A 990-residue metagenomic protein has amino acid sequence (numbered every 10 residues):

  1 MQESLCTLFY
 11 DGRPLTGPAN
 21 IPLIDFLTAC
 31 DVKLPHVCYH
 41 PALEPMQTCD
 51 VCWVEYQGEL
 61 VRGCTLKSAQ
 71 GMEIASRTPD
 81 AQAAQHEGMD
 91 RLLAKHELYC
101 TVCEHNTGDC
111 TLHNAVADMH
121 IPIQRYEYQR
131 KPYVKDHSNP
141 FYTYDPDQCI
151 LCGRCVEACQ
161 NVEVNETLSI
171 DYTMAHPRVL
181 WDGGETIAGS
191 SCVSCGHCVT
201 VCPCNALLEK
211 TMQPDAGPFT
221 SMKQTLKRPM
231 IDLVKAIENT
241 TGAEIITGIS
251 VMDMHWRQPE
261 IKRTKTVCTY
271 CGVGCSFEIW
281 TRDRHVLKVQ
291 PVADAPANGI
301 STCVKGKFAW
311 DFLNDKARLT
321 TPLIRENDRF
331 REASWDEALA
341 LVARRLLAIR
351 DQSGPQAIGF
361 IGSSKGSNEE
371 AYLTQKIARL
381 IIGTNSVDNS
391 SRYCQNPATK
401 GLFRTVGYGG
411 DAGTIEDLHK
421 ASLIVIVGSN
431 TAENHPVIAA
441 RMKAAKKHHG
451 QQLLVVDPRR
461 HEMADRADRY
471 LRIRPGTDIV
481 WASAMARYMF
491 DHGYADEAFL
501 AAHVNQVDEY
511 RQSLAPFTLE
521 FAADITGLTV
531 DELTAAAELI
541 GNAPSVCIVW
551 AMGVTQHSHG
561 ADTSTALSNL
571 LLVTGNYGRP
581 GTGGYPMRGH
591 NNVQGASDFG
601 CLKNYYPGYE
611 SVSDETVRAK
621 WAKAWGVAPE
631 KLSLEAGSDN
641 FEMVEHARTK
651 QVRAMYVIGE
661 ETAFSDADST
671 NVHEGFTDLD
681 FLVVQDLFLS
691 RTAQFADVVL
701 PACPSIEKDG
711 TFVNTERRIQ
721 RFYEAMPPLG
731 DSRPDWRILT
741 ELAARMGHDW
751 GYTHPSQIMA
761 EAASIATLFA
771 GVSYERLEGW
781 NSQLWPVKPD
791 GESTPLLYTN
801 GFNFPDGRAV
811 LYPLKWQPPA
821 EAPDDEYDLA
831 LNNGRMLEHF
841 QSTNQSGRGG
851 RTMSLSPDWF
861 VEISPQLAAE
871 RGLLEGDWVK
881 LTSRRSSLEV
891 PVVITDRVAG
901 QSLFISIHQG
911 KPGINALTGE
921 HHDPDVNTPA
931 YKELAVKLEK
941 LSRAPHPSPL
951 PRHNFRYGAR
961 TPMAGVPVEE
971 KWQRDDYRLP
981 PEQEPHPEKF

Functional and structural regions predicted by a protein language model:
Q2-N20, T28, E55, G71-K95 (+8 more regions): N-terminal export/assembly segments and adjacent metallocofactor-ligating motifs of anaerobic energy-metabolism
L15-R62, L66-Q70: N-terminal cofactor/phosphate-binding cores enriched in small/glycine residues, especially glycine-rich loops such as
L98-Q129, R325-E332, H492-V530, P607-L632 (+5 more regions): N-terminal leader/propeptide and maturation segments of large enzyme subunits in energy/redox metabolism and hydrolases
H105-N106, H176, P214-S221, S364 (+4 more regions): A glycine-rich phosphate-binding loop feature that marks nucleotide/adenosyl-phosphate handling sites
L207-M212, A216, W280, V286-K288 (+12 more regions): Acidic/polar loop patches that form or flank catalytic/metal-binding clefts of enzymes that bind anionic ligands
D294-G299, N569, D678-F681, L687-G710 (+2 more regions): C-terminal, active-site-flanking charged/polar segments
D315, E332, Y372-M442, H449-V456 (+7 more regions): Extended redox/cofactor-interaction regions of prokaryotic respiratory oxidoreductases
L729-Q783, R848-E862, Q866-F990: Long, contiguous, secondary-structure-rich segments that constitute the structural scaffold of globular domains
